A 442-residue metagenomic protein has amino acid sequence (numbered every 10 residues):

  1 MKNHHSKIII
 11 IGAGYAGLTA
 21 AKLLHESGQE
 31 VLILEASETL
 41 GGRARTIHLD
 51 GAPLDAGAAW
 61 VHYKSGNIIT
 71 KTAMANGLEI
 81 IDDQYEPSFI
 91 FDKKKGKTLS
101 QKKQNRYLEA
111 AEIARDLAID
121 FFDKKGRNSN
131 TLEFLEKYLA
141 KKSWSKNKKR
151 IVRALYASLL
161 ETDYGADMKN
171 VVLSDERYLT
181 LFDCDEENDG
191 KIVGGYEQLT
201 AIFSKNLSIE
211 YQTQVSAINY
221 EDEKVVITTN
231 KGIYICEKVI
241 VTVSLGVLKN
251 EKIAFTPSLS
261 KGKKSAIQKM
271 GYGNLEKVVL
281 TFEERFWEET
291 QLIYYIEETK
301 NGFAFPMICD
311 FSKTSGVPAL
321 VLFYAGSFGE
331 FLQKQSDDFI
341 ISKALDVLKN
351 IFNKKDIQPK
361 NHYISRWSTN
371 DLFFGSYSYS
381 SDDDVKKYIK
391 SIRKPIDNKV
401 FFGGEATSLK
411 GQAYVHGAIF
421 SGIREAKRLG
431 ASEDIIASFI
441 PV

Functional and structural regions predicted by a protein language model:
M1-V442: FAD-dinucleotide binding site
